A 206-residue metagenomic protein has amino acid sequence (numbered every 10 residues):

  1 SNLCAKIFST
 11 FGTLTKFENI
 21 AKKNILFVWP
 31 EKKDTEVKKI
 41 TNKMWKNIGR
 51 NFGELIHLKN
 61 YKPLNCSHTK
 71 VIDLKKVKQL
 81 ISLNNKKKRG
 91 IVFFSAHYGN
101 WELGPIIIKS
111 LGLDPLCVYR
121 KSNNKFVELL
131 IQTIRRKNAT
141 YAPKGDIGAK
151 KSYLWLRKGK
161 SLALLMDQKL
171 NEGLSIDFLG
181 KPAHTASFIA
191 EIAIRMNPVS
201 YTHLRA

Functional and structural regions predicted by a protein language model:
S1-S95, L130-I131, K137-A139: Membrane-anchoring hydrophobic helices of lipid-metabolizing enzymes
R89-D146, K169-I176: Catalytic core of membrane glycerolipid acyltransferases/transacylases, capturing the structured, soluble-facing
R89-F94, S152-I189: Conserved Motif II region of HX4D acyltransferases
P198-S200: Acidic, proline/serine/threonine- and glycine-rich low-complexity intrinsically disordered segments
T202-A206: Conserved small/polar residues in nucleotide/adenosyl-binding loops
